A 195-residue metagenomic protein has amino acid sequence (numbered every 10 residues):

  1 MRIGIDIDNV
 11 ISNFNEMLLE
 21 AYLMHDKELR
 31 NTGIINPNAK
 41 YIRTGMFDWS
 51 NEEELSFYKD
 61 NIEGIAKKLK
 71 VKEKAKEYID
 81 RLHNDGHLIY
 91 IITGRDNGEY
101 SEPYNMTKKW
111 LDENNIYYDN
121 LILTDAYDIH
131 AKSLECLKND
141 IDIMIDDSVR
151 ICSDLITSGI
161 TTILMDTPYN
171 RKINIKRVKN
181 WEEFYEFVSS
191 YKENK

Functional and structural regions predicted by a protein language model:
M1-E53: Active-site neighborhood of HAD-like aspartate-dependent phosphohydrolases
L29-N31, D119-L121, T161-T167: Short hydrophobic/aromatic-enriched beta-strand-loop microsegments
G45-I62, H87-I89, N115: Short, basic/glycine-rich phosphate-binding loops at helix/coil junctions that contact nucleotide phosphates
A66, A75-T107, I122: Substrate-recognition element of Asp-dependent hydrolases with the DxDx(T/V) motif
L88-Y90, I143, I163: A structural signal for isolated positions on well-ordered beta-strands in alpha/beta enzyme cores
D96-I145, V149: Substrate-recognition "cap/lid" segment bordering the active-site pocket of phosphatases
L137-K138, S148-K195: Asp-based, Mg2+/Mn2+-dependent phosphohydrolase catalytic module
